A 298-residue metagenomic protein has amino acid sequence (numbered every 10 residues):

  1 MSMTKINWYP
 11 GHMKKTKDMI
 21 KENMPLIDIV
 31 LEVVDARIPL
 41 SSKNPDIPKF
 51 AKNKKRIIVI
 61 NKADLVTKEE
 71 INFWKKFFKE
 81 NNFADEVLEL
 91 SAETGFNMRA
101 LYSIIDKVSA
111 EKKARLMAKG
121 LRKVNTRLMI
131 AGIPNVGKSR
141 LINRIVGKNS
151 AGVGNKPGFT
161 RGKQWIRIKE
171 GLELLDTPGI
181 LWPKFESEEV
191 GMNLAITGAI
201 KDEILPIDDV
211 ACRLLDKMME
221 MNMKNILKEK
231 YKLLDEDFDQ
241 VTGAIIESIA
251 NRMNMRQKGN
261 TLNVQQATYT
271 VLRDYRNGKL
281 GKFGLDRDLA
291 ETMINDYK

Functional and structural regions predicted by a protein language model:
M1-I29, R37-I38, K43, F50 (+4 more regions): Helix-rich effector regions associated with P-loop NTPase G domains
E32, I58-I60, I130: Structural beta-sheet core signal
P48-F50, W74-F77, G147, V190-L194: Glycine-rich, phosphate-binding/catalytic loops in enzymes
D64-A131, S150, M255: Canonical P-loop GTPase G-domain recognition
A92, I142, L172-L175: Conserved active-site beta-strand-loop modules that form the wall/rim of enzyme catalytic pockets and either contain
A100, I104, R140, R213 (+1 more regions): Alpha-helical scaffold segments in soluble metabolic enzymes
K112-L116, N143, N149-N155, M221-I226: Short, structured loop/turn "capping" segments at alpha-beta junctions
R127-G147, A151, T177: Glycine-rich phosphate-binding P-loop
